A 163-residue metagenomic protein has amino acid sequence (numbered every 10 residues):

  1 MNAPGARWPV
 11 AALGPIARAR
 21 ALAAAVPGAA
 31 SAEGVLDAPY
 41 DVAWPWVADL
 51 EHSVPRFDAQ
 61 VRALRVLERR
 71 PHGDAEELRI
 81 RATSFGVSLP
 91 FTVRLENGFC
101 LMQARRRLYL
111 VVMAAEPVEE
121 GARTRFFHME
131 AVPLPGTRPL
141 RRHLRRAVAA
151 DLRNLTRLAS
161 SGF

Functional and structural regions predicted by a protein language model:
M1-P71: Hydrophobic ligand-binding cavity/cleft-lining segments
A29-S31, G86-P90, R107-M113: Short, surface-exposed coil-to-beta transition loops
L36-A38, S84-G86, P117, V132-L134: Beta-strand elements of well-folded, non-transmembrane domains
D37-D41, P71-H72, R94-E96, A115-R125: A short, structured loop/turn motif at beta-sheet edges
A43-V54, I80, V93, F126 (+1 more regions): Hydrophobic pocket/interface hotspot
P71-I80, R94-Q103: Short, hydrophobic/aromatic-rich segments at coil-to-beta transitions
S84-G86, L95, R106, E119: A generic beta-sheet turn/junction motif
L101-S161: Beta-strand/loop substructures that line and gate deep hydrophobic ligand-binding cavities in soluble
